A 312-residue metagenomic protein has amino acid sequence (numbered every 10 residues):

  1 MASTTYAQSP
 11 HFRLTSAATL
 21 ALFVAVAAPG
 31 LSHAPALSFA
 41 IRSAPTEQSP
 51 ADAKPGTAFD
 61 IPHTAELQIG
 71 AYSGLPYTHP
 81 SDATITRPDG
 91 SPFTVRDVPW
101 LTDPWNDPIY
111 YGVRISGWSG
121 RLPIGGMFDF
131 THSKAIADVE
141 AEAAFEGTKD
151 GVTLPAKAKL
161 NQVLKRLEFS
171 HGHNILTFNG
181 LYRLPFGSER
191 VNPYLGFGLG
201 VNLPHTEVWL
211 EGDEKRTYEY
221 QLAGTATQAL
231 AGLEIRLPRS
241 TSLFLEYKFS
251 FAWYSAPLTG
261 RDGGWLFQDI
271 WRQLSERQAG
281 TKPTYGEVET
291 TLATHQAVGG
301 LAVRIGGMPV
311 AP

Functional and structural regions predicted by a protein language model:
M1-F12: N-terminal secretory signal peptides that target proteins for export/translocation
A17-G30: Bacterial N-terminal signal peptides
G30-S119, L274-A279, G286-P312: Short glycine/proline- and aromatic-enriched beta-strand/turn motifs that initiate or cap beta-hairpins
G56, V98-L101, Q162-F169, G212-Y220 (+1 more regions): Extracellular loop and loop/strand-boundary signature of outer-membrane beta-barrel proteins
S81, A229-P312: Predominantly the C-terminal beta-signal and adjacent terminal strand-loop region of outer-membrane beta-barrel
S81-R87, D138-F145, H205-K215, A256-D262: Outer-membrane beta-barrel translocator domains and adjoining extracellular loop/strand segments of Gram-negative
D103-P108, L167-I175, Y218-A226, V288-T294: Transmembrane beta-barrel outer-membrane domains
S116-L210, L292-T294, V298-M308: Gram-negative (and chloroplast) outer-membrane scaffold detector with strong preference for beta-barrel transmembrane
